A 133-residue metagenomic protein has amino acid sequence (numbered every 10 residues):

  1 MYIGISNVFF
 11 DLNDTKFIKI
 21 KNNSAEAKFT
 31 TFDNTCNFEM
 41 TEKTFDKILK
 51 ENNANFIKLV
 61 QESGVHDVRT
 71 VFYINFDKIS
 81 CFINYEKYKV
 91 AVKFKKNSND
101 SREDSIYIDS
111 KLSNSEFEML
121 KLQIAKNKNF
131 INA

Functional and structural regions predicted by a protein language model:
M1-A133: Eukaryotic intrinsically disordered, low-complexity regulatory linkers and tails enriched in Ser/Thr/Pro
